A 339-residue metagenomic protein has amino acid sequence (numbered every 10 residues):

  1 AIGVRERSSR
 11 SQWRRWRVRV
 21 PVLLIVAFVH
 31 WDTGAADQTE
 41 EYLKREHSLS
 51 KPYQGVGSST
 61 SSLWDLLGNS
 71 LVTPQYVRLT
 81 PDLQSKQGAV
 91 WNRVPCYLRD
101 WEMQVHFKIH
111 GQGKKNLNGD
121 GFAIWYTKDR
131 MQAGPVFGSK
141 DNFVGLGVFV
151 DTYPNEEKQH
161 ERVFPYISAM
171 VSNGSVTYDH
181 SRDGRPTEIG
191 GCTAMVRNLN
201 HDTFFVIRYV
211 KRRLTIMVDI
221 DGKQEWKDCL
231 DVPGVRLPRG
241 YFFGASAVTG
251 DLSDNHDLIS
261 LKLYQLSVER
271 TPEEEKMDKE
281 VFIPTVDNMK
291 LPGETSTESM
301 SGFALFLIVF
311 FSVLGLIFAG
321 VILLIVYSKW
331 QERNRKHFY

Functional and structural regions predicted by a protein language model:
A1-R14: N-terminal secretory signal peptides that target proteins for export/translocation
Q12-V22, V26-Y339: Polar, low-complexity loop segments and adjacent catalytic/binding residues used for recognizing and processing sugar
